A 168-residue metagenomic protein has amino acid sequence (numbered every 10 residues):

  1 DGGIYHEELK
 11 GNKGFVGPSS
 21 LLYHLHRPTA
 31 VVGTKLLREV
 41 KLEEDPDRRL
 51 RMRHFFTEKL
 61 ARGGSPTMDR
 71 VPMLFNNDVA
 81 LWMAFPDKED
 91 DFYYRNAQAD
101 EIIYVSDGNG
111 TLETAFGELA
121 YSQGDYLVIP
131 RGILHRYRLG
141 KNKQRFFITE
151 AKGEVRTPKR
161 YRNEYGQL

Functional and structural regions predicted by a protein language model:
D1-G153: An N-terminus-focused feature that recognizes amino-terminal "leader" regions
E154-L168: Glycine- and charge-enriched low-complexity intrinsically disordered segments
